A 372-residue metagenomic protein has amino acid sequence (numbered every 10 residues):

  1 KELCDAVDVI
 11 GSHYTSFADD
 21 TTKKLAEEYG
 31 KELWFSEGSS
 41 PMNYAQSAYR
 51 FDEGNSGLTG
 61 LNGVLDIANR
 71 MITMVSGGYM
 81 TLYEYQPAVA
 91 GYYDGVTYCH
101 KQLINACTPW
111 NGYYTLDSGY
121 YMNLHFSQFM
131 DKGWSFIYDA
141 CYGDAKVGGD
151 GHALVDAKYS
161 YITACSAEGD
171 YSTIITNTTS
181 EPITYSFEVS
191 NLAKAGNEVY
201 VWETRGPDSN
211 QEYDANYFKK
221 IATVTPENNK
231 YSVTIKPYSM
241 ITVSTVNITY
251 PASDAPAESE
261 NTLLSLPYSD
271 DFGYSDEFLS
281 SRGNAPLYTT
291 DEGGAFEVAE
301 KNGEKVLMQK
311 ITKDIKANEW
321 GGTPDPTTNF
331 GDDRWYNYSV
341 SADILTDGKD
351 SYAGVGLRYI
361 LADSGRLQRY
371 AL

Functional and structural regions predicted by a protein language model:
K1-A45: Active-site neighborhood of glycoside hydrolase catalytic domains
D8-S12, E32-E37, V75-S76, T81-Q86 (+2 more regions): Structural recognition of the beta-strand scaffold that forms the well-ordered cores of secreted hydrolase catalytic
F35-H152: Aromatic/acidic polysaccharide-binding cleft in carbohydrate-active enzymes
G143-N197, Y238: Carbohydrate-binding surface patches
S190-Y213: Solvent-exposed beta-hairpin/edge-strand motifs
K220-E260: C-terminal beta-strand-rich structural cap/linker in extracellular carbohydrate-active enzymes
A252-G294: Extracellular carbohydrate-recognition regions
G303-V306, K310-L372: Secretory/extracellular carbohydrate-interaction modules and structurally similar beta-sandwich "look-alikes"
